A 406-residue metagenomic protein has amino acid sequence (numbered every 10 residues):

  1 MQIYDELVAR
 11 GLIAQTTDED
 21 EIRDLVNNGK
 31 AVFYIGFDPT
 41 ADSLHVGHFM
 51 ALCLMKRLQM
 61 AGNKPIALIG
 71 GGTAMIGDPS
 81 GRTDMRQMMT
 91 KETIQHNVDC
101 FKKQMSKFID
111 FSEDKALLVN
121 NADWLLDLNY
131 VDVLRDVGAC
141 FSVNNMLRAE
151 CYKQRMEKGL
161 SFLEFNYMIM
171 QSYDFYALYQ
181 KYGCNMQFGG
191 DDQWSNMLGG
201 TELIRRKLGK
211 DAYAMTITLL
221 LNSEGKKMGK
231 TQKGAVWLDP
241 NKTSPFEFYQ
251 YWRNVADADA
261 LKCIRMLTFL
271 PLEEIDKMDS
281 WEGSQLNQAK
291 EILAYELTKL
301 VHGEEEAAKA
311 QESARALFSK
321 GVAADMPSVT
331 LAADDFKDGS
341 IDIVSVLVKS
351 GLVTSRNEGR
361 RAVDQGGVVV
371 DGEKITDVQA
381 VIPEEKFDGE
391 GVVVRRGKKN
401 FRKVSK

Functional and structural regions predicted by a protein language model:
M1-Q193, L198-T201, L208-Y213, K226 (+1 more regions): NTP-dependent nucleotidyl-transfer catalytic core
I204-K406: Conserved nucleotide- and phosphate/pyrophosphate-binding catalytic cores in adenylate/nucleotidyl-handling enzymes
